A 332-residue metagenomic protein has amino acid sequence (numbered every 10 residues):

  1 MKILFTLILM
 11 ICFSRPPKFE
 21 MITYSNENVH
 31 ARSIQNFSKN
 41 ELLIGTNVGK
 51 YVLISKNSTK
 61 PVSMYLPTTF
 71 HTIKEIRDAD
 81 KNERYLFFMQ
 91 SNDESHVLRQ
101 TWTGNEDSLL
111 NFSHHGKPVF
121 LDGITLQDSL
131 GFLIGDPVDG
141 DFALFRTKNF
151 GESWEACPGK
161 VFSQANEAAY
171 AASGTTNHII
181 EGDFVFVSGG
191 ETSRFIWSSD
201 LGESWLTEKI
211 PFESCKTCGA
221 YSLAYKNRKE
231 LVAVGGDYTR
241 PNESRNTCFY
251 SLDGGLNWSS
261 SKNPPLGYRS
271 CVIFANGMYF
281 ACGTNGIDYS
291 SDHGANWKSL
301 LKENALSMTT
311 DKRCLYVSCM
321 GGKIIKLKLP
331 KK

Functional and structural regions predicted by a protein language model:
M1-E20: Bacterial Sec-dependent N-terminal signal peptides
K18-T23, V48-H71, E94-H115, D141-S163 (+6 more regions): Asp-box/BNR beta-propeller loop motif
T23-K50, D78: Beta-strand-rich domains and repeat architectures in extracellular enzymes and scaffolds, especially beta-propellers
H30-Q35, I73-K81, G116-L126, E167-T175 (+3 more regions): Repeated scaffold domains used in trafficking and secretory/extracellular systems, primarily beta-propellers
N40-I44, R84-F88, S129-L133, I179-F186 (+3 more regions): Entry beta-strands of beta-propeller and related beta-repeat scaffolds
T46-N47, Q90-N92, G135, S188-G190 (+3 more regions): Structural signature of WD-repeat beta-propellers
C157, N166-G236: Acidic, serine/threonine- and glycine-rich low-complexity intrinsically disordered segments that serve as flexible
T309-K332: Blade-level signature of beta-propeller repeat domains, shared across WD40, Kelch, NHL, RCC1 and BNR/Asp-box propellers
